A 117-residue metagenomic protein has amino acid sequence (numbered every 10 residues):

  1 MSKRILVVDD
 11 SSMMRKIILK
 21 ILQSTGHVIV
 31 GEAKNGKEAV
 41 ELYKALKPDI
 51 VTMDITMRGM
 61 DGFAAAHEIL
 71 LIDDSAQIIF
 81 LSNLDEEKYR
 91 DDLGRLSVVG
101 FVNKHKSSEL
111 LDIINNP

Functional and structural regions predicted by a protein language model:
V7, T52-D54: Active-site T/S-Asp motif of two-component receiver
S12-G31: Two-component/phosphorelay signaling modules centered on CheY-like receiver
K16, A64, L84-D112: Alpha4 helix (beta4-alpha4-beta5 surface) of REC/receiver domains from two-component response regulators
N35-E38, D61-A64: Acidic catalytic/metal-coordinating carboxylates
K44-L46, E68-S75, L96: Conserved phosphotransfer cores of two-component systems
L46-T52: Active-site beta3 strand of CheY-like receiver
R58: The feature encodes the CheY-like receiver
